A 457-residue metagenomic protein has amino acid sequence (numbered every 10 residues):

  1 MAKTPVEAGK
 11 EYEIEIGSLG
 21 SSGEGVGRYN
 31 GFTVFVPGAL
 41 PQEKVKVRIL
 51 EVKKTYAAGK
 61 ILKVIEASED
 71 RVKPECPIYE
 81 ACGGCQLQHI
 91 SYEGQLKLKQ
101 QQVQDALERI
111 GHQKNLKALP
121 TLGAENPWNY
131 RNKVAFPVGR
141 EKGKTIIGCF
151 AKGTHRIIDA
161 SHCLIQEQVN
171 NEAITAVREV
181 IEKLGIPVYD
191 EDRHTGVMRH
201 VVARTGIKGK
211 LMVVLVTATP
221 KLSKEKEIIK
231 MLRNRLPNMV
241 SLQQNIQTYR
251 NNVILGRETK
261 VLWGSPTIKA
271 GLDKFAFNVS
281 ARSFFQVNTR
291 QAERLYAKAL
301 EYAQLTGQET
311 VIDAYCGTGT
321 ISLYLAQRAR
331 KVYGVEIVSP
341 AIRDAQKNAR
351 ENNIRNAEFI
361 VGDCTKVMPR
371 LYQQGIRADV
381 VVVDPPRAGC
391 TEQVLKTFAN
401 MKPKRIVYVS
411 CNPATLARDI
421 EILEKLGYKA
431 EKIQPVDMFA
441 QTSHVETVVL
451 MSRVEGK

Functional and structural regions predicted by a protein language model:
M1-P74, I78, E358, K366: Terminal RNA-binding accessory module
A2-E13, S21, S223-K457: Rossmann-like S-adenosyl-L-methionine
G25-N30, G148-A151, V216, A345: Short, acidic/hydrophobic/Gly-rich beta-strand patch recurrent on exposed beta strands that often constitutes part
G27, Q42, C85, V201 (+2 more regions): Residue-level signal for inorganic ion chemistry
Q42, Q166, N288: Short, conserved phosphate/pyrophosphate- and ester-handling motifs at nucleotide-, phospho-/glycolipid
L62-P74, E80-V188, K208, L222: Extended interfacial segments that mediate partner engagement and assembly in macromolecular machines
L119-P127, E191-D192, M198-H200, P435-M438: Short, solvent-exposed loop/turn elements at beta->coil junctions and helix N-caps that rim active or binding pockets
A203, G209-A218, A276-S280: Short, aliphatic-rich beta-strand segments
